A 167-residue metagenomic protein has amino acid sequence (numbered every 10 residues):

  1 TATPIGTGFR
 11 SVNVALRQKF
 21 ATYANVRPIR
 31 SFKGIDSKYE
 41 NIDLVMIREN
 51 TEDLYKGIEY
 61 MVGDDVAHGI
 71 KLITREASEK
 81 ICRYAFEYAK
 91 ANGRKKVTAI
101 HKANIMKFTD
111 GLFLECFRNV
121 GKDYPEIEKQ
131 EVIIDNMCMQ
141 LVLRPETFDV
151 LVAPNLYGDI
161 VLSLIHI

Functional and structural regions predicted by a protein language model:
T1-H68, L156-G158: N-terminal glycine-rich phosphate/adenylate-binding segment common to multiple enzyme folds
V14, M61-G63, F113-C116, E146: Short, solvent-exposed amphipathic alpha-helical segments in soluble enzyme and RNA/protein-processing domains
K19-V26, N50-L54, Y88-N92, N119-I127 (+3 more regions): Change "in soluble alpha/beta enzymes" to "in soluble alpha/beta proteins
S31-K38, F86-A89, C138-V142: A generic local secondary-structure boundary/capping motif
V66-D135: Glycine-rich phosphate/diphosphate-binding loop of Rossmann-like nucleotide-binding domains
L114, G121-V161: Accessory "access/gating" subregions that flank catalytic or transport cores
I165-I167: Conserved small/polar residues in nucleotide/adenosyl-binding loops
